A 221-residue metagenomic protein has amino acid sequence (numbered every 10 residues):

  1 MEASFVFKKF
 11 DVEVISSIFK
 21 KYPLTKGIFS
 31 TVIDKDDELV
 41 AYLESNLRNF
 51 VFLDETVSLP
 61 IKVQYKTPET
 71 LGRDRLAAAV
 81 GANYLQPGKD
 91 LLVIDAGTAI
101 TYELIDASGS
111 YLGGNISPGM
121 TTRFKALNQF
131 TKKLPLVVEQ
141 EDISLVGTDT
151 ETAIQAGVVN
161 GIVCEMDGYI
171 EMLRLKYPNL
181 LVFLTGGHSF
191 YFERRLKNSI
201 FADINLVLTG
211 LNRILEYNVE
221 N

Functional and structural regions predicted by a protein language model:
M1-L59: N-terminal glycine/serine-rich phosphate-binding loop of ATP-dependent small-molecule kinases, especially carbohydrate
M1-P23, S108-P135, E141-S144: Short glycine-rich, Thr/Ser-proximal phosphate-binding strand/loop in the N-terminal lobe of ATP-dependent enzymes
V6-F10, E55-S58, I116-T122, I204-I214: Short, acidic/turn-prone active-site loops that include or flank metal/cofactor- and phosphate-binding residues
I18-F19, A126-N221: ATP-binding/phosphotransfer module of carbohydrate and carboxylate kinases, centering on a glycine-rich
I28, L91-D95, F183: Short glycine-aspartate micro-motif
V40-S45, L59-V63, Y191-S199: Short loop/helix-cap segments at secondary-structure boundaries that form the rim of catalytic
E44-V51, K66-P68, K197-N205: Active-site regions of enzymes building and remodeling cell-envelope glycoconjugates
N49-V51, V57-F130, N160-Y169: Phosphate-binding/catalytic loop of phosphoryl-transfer enzymes
